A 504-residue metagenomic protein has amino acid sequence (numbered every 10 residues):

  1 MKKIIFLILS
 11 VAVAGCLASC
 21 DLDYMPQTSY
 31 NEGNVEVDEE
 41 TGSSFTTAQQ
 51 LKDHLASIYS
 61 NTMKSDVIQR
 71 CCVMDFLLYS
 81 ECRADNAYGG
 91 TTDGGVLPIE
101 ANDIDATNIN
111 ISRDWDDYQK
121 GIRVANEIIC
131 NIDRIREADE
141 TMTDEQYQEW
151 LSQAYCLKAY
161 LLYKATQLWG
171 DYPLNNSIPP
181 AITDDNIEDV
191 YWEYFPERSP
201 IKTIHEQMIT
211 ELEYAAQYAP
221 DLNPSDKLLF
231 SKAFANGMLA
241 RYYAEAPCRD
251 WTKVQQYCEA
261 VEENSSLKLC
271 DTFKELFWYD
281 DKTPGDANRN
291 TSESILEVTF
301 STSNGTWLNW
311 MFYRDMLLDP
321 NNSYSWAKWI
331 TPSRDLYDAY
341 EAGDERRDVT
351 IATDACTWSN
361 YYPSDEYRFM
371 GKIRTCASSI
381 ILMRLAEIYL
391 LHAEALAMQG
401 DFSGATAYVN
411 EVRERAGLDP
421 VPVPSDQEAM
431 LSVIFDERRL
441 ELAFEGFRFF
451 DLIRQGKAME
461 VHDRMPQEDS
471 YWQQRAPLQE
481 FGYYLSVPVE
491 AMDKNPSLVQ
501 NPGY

Functional and structural regions predicted by a protein language model:
M1-N31: Bacterial Sec-dependent N-terminal signal peptides
C20-L22, F45, Y59, C82-R83 (+9 more regions): Long, intrinsically disordered, low-complexity segments
C20-L78, C258, L276-F277, R475-Y504: Membrane-proximal, proline-rich intrinsically disordered regions
E32, Q69-G90, Y172-D184, P220-W310 (+2 more regions): Short, surface-exposed recognition loops and adjoining beta-strand edges that mediate ligand/DNA contacts, enriched
E39, N86-D114, D184-F195, G285 (+2 more regions): Short, solvent-exposed loop/beta-turn-alpha elements that line the ligand-binding surface or hinge of extracytoplasmic
S43, K52, A56, S60-S65 (+8 more regions): Conserved, well-structured interaction surfaces
V96-P98, P332-L385: Flexible, polar/acidic helix-loop-strand segments at domain edges
